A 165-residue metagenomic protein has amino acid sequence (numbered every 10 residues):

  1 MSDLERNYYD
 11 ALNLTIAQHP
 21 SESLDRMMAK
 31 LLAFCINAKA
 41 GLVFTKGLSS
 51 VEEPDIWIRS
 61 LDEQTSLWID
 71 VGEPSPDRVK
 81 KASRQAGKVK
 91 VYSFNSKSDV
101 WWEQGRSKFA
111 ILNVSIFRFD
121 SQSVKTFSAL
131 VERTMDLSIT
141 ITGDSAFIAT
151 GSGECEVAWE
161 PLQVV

Functional and structural regions predicted by a protein language model:
M1-H19, K90, S98-E160, V165: Helix-rich interaction surfaces within compact, conserved domain-sized segments that mediate assembly or partner
D3-L48: Acidic-basic catalytic patches of nuclease active cores, encompassing PD-(D/E)XK and other metal-cofactor nuclease
K46-E52, W57-L61: Long amphipathic N-terminal alpha/beta scaffold segment
I56-I58, T65-V79: Conserved catalytic cores of phosphodiester-cleaving nucleases, focusing on short active-site segments
E63-W68, G87-K90, N113: Short active-site oxyanion
W68-G72, V91-S93, R118: Catalytic beta/alpha-barrel core
R78-A82, Q104-G105: A short acidic, amphipathic alpha-helical/loop segment
K81-N95: Mid-length scaffold segments of soluble, non-membrane domains
